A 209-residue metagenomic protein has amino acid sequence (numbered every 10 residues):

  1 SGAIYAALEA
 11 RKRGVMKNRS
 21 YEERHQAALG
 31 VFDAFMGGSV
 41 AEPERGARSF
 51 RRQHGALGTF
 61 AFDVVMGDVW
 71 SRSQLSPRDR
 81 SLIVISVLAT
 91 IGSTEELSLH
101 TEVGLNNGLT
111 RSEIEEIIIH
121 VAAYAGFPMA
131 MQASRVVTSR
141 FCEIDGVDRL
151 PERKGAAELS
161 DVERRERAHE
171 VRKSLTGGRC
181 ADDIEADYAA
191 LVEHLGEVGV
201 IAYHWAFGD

Functional and structural regions predicted by a protein language model:
G2-P77, A130-D209: Acidic, glycine/proline-rich low-complexity segments that act as flexible tails and inter-domain linkers
V31, V65, L82, L99-H100 (+2 more regions): A general alpha-helix detector
A56-T59, S93, T110: Helix-boundary capping/turn motifs
S71, L75, S98-A122, R140: A cross-kingdom feature marking solvent-exposed beta-strand/loop segments within repeated, beta-rich binding/scaffold
P77-L82, R111-E116, E197-I201: Alpha-helical scaffolds flanking conserved acidic
R80-S93, I201-G208: Amphipathic, charged-and-aliphatic alpha-helical interface segments that function as noncatalytic docking
A89-T90, N107, H120-F127, G208-D209: A short structural micro-motif
S93-T101, V121-V136: Short amphipathic alpha-helical segments at helix boundaries and their inter-helical linkers
